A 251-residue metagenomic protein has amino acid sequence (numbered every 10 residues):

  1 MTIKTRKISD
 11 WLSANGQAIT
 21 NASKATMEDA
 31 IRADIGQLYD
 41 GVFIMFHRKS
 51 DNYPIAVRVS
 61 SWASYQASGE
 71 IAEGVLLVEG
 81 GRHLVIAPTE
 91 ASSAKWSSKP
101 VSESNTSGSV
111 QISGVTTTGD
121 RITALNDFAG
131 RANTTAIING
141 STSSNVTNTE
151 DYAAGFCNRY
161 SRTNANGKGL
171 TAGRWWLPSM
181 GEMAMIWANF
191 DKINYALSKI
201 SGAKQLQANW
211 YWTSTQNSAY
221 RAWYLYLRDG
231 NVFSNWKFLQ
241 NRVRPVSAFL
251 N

Functional and structural regions predicted by a protein language model:
T2-T171, K237, R244-N251: Short, compositionally biased
I86, L177-P178: Short hydrophobic beta-strand that contains or immediately precedes a catalytic carboxylate
Y160, M180-N251: C-terminal, surface-exposed recognition/capping segments
A172-W176: Alpha-helical scaffolds flanking conserved acidic
